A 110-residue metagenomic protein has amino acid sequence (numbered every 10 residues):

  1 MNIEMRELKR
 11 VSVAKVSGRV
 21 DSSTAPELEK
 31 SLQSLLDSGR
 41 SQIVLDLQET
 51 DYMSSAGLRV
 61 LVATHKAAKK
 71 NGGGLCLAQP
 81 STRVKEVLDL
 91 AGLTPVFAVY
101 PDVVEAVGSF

Functional and structural regions predicted by a protein language model:
M1-K15: Short beta-strand/loop segment at the start of cytosolic alpha/beta domains
L8-K9, Q48, V104: Conserved catalytic submotifs in the C-terminal HATPase_c
V20-V96: Amphipathic alpha-helical interaction surfaces in cytosolic regulatory modules
A25, V103-V104: Residues at or immediately preceding the N-termini of alpha-helices
T82, V104-E105: Acidic phosphotransfer microenvironment of two-component signaling modules
A98-D102: Short acidic-hydrophobic, aromatic-tinged amphipathic segments that line or gate anion-handling sites
